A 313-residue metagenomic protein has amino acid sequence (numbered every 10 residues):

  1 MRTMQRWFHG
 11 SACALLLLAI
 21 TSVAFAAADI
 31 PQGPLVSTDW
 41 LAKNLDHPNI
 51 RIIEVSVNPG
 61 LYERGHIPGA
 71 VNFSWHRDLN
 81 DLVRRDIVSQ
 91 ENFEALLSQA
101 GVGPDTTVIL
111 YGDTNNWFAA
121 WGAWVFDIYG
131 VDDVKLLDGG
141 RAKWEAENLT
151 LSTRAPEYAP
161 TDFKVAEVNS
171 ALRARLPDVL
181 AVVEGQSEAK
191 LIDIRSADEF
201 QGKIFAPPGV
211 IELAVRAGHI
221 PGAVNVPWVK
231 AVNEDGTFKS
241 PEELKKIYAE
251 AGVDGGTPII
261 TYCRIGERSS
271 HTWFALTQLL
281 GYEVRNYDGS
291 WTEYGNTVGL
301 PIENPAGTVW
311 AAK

Functional and structural regions predicted by a protein language model:
R2-C13, G266: Bacterial N-terminal signal peptides that target proteins for export
G10-V23: Bacterial N-terminal signal peptides
A24-G60, D138-V215, I302, A306-K313: Flexible, polar/low-complexity N-terminal or interdomain linker segments that lie immediately upstream of folded
I30, V88-Q186, K203-I204, G218 (+2 more regions): Thiolate-centered catalytic microenvironments shared by cysteine-dependent enzyme domains
P48-V88: N-terminal, post-signal-peptide region of Sec/Tat-exported proteins
V57-G60, H76-N80, T114-W117, R141-K143 (+5 more regions): Solvent-exposed loop/turn segments at secondary-structure junctions within structured extracellular/periplasmic domains
N80-T107, V224-P258: Helix-loop module immediately N-terminal to the HCX5R catalytic loop in PTP-like cysteine phosphatase domains
K246, A251-G307: C-terminal soluble interaction/assembly domains
